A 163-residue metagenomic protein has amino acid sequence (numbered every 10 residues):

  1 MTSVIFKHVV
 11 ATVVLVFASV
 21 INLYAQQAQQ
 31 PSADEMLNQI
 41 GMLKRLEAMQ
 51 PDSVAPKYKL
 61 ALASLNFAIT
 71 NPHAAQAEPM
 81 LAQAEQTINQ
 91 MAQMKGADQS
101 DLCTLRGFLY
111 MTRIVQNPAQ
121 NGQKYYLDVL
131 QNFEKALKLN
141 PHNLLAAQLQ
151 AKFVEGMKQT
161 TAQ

Functional and structural regions predicted by a protein language model:
M1-V13: Bacterial N-terminal signal peptides that target proteins for export
T2-I5, Q26-D34, R45: Extreme N-terminal leader/anchor segments
V10-N22: Bacterial N-terminal signal peptides
Q26-Q30, Q50-N71, G96-N117, L144-K158: Amphipathic alpha-helical repeat scaffolds of TPR domains
Q30-L43, A75-T87, Q123-D128: Helix-turn-helix repeat elements of alpha-solenoid scaffolds
T70-P79, Q116-K124, Q159-A162: Short coil/turn and helix-start
M80, Q123-K138, L144, A151 (+2 more regions): TPR/TPR-like (Sel1-like) alpha-helical repeat modules
